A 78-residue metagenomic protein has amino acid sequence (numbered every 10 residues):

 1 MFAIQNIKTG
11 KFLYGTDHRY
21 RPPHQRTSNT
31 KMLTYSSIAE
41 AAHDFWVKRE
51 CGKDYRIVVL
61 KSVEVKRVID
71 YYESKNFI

Functional and structural regions predicted by a protein language model:
M1-K31, D44-W46: Short aromatic-glycine-(Arg/Gly/Cys) micro-motifs in beta-strand/loop hairpins
K31-I78: Short, mixed-charge low-complexity intrinsically disordered segments
